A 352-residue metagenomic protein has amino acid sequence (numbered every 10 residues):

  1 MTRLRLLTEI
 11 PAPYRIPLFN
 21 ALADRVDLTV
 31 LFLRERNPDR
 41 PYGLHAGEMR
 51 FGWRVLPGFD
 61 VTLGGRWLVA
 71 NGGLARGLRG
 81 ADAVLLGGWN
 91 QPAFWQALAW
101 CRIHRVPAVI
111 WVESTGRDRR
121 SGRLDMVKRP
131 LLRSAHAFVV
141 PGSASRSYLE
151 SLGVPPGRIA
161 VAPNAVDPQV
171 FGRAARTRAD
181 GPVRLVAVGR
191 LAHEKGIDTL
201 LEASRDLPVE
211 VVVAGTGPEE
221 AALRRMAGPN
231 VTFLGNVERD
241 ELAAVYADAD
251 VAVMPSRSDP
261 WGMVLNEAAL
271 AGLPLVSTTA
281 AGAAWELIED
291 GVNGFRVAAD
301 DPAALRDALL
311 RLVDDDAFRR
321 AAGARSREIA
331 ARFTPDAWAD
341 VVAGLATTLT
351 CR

Functional and structural regions predicted by a protein language model:
P92, V106-M126, S134-A137: A short, histidine- and acid-enriched strand-loop-helix "catalytic/donor-clamping" loop that lines the nucleotide-sugar
A97, E289-G291, F295-P302, L310-D316: Conserved acidic donor-binding segment of nucleotide-sugar-dependent glycosyltransferases
R133-R173, D180: Donor nucleotide-sugar binding/catalytic pocket of nucleotide-sugar-dependent glycosyltransferases
T177-K195, L201-D206, V212, D300: Conserved donor-binding/catalytic core segment of Leloir-type glycosyltransferases
A221-D240: Nucleotide-activated donor-binding/catalytic signature segment of Leloir-type glycosyltransferases, i.e., the conserved
N236-V237, A244-A249: Short alpha-helical donor nucleotide-sugar binding micro-motif in glycosyltransferases
R257: Aromatic "clamp/platform" in nucleotide-sugar-dependent glycosyltransferases that forms part of the donor/acceptor
P274-T278: Short hydrophobic beta-strand element within catalytic cores of glycosyltransferases and related nucleotide-activated
